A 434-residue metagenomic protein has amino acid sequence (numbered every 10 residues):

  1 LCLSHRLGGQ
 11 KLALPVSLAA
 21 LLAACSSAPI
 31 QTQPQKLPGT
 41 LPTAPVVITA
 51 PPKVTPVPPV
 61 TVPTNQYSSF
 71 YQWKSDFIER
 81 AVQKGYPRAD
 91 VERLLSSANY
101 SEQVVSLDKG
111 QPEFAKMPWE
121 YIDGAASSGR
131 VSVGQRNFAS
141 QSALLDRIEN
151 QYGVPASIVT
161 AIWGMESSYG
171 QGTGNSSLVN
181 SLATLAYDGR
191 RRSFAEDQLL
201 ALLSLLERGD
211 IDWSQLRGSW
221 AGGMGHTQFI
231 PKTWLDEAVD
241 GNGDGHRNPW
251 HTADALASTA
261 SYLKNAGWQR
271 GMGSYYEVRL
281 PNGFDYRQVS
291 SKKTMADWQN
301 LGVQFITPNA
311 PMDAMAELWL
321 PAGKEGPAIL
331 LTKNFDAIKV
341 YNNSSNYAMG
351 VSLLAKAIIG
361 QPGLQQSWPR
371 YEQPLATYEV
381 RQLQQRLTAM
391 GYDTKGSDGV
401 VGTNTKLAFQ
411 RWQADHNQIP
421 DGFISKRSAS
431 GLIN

Functional and structural regions predicted by a protein language model:
L1-G9: N-terminal secretory signal peptides that target proteins for export/translocation
L22-A24: C-terminal motif of bacterial Sec signal peptides marking the signal peptidase cleavage site
S26-P29: Bacterial signal peptide processing site
P56-E79, K84, A89-L94, A98 (+5 more regions): Extracytoplasmic and endomembrane cell-envelope/extracellular-matrix remodeling and assembly machinery
Y71-D90, G129-G164, N175, T184-S193: Export/targeting segments at the very N-terminus of extracytoplasmic proteins
P87-A115, W163-S167, S177-N180, E277-N282 (+2 more regions): Acidic helix-start/capping segments at beta-turn-to-alpha-helix junctions
A98-Q141, R147: Signal peptide-directed extracytoplasmic domains
L375-V380, T388-L432: Short acidic, glycine/serine/threonine-rich helix-capping segments at coil-helix boundaries
